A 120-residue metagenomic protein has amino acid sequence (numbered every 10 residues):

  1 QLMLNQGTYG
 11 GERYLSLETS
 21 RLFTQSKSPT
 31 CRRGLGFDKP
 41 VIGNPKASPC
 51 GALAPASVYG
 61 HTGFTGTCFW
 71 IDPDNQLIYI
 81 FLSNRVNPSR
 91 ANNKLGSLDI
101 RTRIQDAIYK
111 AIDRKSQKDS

Functional and structural regions predicted by a protein language model:
Q1-S120: Catalytic loop of the DD-peptidase/beta-lactamase superfamily, centered on the K-T-G motif and neighboring
